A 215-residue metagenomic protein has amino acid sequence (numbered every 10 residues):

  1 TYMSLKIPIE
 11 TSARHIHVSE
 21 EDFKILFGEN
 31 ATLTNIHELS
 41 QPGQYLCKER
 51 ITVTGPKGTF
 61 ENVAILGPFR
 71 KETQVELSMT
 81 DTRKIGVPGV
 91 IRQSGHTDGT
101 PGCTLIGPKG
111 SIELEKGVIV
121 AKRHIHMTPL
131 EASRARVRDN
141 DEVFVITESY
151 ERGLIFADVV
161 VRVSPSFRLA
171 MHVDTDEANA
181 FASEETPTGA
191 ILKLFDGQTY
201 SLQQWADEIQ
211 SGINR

Functional and structural regions predicted by a protein language model:
T1-Y2: Short, Lys/Arg-enriched N-terminal segments with co-localized hydrophobic residues within the first ~10-30 amino acids
P8-E10, H15-P56, E61-P108, E113-I146 (+1 more regions): Short beta-strand-centered segments at strand-helix junctions
S111, E148-R152, F195-Q198: Short, charged beta-turn/beta-strand-edge "cap" motif at the junction between a beta-strand and an adjacent loop
F156-A157, L202: Short, well-ordered secondary-structure micro-motifs
A180-S201, W205: Mixed-charge, glycine-accented linear interaction segment located at domain edges/termini
Q204-G212: Helix-rich terminal scaffold detector
